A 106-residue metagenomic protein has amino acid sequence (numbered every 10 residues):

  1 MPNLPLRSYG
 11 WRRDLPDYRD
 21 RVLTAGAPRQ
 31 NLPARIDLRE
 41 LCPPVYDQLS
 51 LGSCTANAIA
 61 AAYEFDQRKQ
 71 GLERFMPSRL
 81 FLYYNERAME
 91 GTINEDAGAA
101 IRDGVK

Functional and structural regions predicted by a protein language model:
M1-K106: Catalytic-core signature of thiol
